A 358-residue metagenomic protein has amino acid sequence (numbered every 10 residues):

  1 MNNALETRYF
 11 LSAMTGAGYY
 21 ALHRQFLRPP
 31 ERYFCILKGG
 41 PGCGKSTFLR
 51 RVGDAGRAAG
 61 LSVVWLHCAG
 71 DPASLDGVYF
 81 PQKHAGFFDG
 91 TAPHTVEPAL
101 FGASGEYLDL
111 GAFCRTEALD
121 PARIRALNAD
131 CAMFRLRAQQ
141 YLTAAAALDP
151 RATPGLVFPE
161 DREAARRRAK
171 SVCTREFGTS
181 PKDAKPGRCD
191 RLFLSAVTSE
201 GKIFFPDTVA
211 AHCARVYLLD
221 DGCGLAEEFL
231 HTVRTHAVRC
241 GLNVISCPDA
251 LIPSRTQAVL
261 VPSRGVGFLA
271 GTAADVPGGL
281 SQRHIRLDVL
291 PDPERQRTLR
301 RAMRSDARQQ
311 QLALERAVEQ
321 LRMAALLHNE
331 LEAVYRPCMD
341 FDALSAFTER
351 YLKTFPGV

Functional and structural regions predicted by a protein language model:
M1-F26, R167, S171-D207: N-terminal pre-Walker A segment at the start of P-loop NTPase domains
N2-A59, A211: N-terminal accessory targeting/assembly segments
N2-Y19, D54-L119, R123, A237-E315: Conserved nucleotide-sensing/catalytic segment adjacent to the nucleotide-binding pocket in NTP-handling enzymes
H23-Y33, R50-D54, P154-A165, K182-D183 (+3 more regions): Short N-terminal helix-initiation segments at or just after the protein's N-terminus
F34-G53, S199-A237: Glycine-rich phosphate-binding P-loop
L37-K38, F48, V64-H67, L100 (+7 more regions): A cross-family "folded-core" feature that marks the main globular domain of proteins
R123-F177, S305, Q309-Y351: An accessory alpha-helical subdomain
P356-V358: GST-like fold's C-terminal all-alpha helical module
